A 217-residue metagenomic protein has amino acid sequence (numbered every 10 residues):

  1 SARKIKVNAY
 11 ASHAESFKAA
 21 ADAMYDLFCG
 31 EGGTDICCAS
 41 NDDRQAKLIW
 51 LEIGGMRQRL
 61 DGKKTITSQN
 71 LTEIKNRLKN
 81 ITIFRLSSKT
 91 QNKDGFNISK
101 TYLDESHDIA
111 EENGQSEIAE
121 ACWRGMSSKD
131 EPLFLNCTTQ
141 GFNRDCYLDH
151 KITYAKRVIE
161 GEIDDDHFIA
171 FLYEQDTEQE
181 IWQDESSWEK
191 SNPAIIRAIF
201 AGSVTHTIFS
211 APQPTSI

Functional and structural regions predicted by a protein language model:
A2-D22: Walker A/P-loop
A9, N41, T139: Conserved H-loop
H13-A14, K93, I109-A110, N143-R144: Catalytic P-loop NTPase motifs of RecA-like helicase/translocase cores
A19-E31: Walker A/P-loop NTP-binding motif
T34-I53: Conserved Walker A/P-loop ATP-binding site and its immediately adjacent core in helicase/helicase-like ATPase domains
I49-S99: Inter-Walker segment of RecA-like/P-loop motor cores
D104-D108: Walker B catalytic acidic pair
Q115-I217: Non-catalytic, compositionally simple segments
